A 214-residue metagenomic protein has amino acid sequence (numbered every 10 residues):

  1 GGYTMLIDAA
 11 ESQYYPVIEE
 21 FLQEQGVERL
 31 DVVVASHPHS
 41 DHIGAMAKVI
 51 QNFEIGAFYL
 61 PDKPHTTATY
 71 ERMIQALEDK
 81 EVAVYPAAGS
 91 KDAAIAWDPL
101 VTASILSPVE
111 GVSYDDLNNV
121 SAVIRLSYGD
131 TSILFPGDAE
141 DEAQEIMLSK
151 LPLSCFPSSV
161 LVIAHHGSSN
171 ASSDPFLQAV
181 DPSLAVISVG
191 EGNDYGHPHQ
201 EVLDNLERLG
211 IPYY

Functional and structural regions predicted by a protein language model:
G1-Y214: Non-globular, low-confidence helical/coil segments that flank catalytic cores
